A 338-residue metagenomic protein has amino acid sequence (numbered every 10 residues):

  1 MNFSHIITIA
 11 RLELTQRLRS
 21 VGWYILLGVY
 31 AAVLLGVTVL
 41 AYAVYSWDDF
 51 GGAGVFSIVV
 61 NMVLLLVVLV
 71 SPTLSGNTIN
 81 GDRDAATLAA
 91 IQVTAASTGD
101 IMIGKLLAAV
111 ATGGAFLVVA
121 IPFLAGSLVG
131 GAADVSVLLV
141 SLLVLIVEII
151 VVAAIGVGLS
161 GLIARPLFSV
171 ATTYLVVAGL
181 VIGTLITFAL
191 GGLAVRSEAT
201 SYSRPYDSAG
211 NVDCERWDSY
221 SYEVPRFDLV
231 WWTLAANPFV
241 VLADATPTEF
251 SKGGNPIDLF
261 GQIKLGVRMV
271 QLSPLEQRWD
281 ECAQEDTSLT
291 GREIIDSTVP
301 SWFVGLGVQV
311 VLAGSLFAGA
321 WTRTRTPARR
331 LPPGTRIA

Functional and structural regions predicted by a protein language model:
M1-R11, T15, R19-G22, L34-G36 (+3 more regions): Transmembrane alpha-helical segments and their membrane-interface loop/helix boundaries that make up the transmembrane
L27, K105-L106, T173-Y174: Residue-level recognition of transmembrane alpha-helices in multi-pass small-molecule transporters/permeases
V39, S57, V63, A111-A164 (+2 more regions): Secretory targeting signals
I58-A85: Long, hydrophobic alpha-helical segments
V68-S75, I155, L316, A320: Hydrophobic/aromatic residues in alpha-helical transmembrane segments
S75-A115: Helix-loop-helix units of permease transmembrane domains in multi-pass membrane transporters, especially ABC
